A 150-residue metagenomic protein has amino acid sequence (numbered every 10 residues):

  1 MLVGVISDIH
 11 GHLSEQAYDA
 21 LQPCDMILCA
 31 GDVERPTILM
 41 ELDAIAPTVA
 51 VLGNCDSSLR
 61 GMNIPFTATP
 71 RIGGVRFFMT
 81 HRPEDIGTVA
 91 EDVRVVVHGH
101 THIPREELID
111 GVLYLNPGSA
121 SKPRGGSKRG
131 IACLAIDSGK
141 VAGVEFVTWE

Functional and structural regions predicted by a protein language model:
M1-T48, D56-F66, G74, S127-G130: N-terminal active-site segment of His-dependent metallophosphoesterases
S7-G11, G31-V33, N54-D56, R82-E84 (+2 more regions): Active-site metal-binding loops of divalent metal-dependent hydrolases
A20-P23, R71, V89-D92: Flexible, charged surface loops at secondary-structure boundaries
V49, R76-V144: Conserved beta-sheet core of the metallophosphoesterase superfamily
T67-T69, H81: Short acidic low-complexity segments
V147-E150: Well-ordered alpha/beta subsegment
